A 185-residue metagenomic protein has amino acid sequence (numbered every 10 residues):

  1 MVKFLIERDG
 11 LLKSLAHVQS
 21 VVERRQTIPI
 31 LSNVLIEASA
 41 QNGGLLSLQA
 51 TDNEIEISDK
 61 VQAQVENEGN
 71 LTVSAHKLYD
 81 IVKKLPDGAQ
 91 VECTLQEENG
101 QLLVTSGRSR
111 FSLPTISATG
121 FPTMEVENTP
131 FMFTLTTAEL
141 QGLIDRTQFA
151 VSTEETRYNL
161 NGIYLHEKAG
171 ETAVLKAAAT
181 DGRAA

Functional and structural regions predicted by a protein language model:
M1-A185: Structural preference for solvent-exposed beta-strand-turn elements and adjacent flexible terminal/loop segments within
